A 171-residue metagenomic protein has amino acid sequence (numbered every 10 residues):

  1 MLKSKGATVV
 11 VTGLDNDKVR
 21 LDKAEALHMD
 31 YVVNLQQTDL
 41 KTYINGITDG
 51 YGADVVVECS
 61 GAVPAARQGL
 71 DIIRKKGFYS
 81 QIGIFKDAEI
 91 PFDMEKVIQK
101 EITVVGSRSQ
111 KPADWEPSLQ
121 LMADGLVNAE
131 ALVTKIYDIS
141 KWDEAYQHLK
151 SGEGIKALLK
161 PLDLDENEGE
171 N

Functional and structural regions predicted by a protein language model:
M1-Q37: Mid-domain Rossmann-like dinucleotide-binding core that forms the NAD(H)/NADP(H) cofactor-binding site
K5, L27-I102, E166-E170: Glycine-rich cofactor phosphate-binding loops and adjacent beta1-alpha1 units of small-molecule cofactor enzyme domains
V10, F78-S80, V105, L158: Structural detector of well-ordered beta-strand residues that form the stable sheet scaffold of enzyme domains
V11-K18, V57-A62, L132: Glycine-rich beta-to-alpha transition loops that act as phosphate-gripper elements at the mouths of alpha/beta enzyme
G13-D17, F85, Q110: Residues in the short beta-alpha loop(s) of Rossmann-like NAD(P)-binding domains
K23, T38-D39, R67-D71, P112-N171: C-terminal hydrophobic helical "lid"/dimerization subdomain of Rossmann-like NAD(P)H-dependent oxidoreductases
T103, S109-Q110: Glycine-rich phosphate/pyrophosphate-binding beta-alpha loops
